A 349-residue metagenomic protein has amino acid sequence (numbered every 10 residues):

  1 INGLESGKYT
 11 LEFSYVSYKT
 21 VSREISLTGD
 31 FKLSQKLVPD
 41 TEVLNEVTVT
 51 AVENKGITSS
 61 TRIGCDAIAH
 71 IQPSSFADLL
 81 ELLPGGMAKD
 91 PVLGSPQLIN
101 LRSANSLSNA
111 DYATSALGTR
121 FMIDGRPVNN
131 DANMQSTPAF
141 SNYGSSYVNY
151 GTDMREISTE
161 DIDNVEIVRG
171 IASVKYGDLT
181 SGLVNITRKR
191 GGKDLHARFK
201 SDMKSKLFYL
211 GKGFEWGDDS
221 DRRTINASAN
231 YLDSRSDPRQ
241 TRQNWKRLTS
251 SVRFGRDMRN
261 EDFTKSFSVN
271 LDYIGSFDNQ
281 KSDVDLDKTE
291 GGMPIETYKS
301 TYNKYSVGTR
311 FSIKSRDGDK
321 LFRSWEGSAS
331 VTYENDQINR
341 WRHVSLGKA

Functional and structural regions predicted by a protein language model:
N2-K8: Short Pro-Gly-centered beta-turn/loop motif in secreted/extracellular proteins
G3, R126-V168: Short acidic/polar hinge/loop motifs at secondary-structure boundaries that mediate gating or recognition
E12-Y18, T28-H70: Short, acidic, small-residue-rich periplasmic hinge/interaction motif at the N-terminus of Gram-negative outer-membrane
K32-K36, F76-L79, L98-N100, M122 (+3 more regions): N-terminal periplasmic accessory domains that precede and gate Gram-negative outer-membrane beta-barrel machines
E46, T159-I167, V174, G182-L183 (+2 more regions): Transmembrane beta-strand segments of Gram-negative outer membrane beta-barrel proteins
S59-L82, N100-N109, D124, N142: Short, polar/charged loop or turn motifs at beta-strand boundaries
E81-A132: Extracytoplasmic beta-strand/coil segments of soluble accessory domains associated with Gram-negative outer-membrane
H196-D233, R239-L286, G291-E326: Transmembrane beta-barrel wall of Gram-negative outer-membrane proteins
